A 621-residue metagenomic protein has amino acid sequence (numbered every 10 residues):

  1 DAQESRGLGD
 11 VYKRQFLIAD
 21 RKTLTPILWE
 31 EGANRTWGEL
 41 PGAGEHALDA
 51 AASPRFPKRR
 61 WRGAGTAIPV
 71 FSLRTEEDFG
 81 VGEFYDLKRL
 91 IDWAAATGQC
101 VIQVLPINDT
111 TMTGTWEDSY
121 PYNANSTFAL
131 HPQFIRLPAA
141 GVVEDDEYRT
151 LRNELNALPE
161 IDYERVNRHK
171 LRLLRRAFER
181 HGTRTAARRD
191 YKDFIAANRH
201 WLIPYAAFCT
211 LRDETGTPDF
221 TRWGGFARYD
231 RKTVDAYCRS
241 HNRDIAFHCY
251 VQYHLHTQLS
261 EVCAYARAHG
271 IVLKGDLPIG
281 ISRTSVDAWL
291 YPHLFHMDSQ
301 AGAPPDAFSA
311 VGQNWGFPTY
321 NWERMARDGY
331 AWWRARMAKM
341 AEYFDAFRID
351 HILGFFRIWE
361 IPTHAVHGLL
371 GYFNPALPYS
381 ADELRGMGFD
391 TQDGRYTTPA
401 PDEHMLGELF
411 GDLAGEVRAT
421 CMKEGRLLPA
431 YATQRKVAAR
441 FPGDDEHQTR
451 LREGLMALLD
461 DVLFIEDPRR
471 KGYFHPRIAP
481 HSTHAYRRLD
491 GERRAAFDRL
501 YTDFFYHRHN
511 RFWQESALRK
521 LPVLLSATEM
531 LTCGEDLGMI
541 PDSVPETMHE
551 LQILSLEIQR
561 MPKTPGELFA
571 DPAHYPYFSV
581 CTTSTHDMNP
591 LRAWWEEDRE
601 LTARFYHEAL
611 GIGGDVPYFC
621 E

Functional and structural regions predicted by a protein language model:
A2-Y12: Short, small-residue-biased leader/transition segments that mark boundaries at the very start of proteins
E4, E31-G32: Intrinsic disorder/low-complexity segments enriched in polar/small residues
K13-A19: Short, aromatic- and glycine-rich surface loops/edge beta-strands on solvent-exposed regions
A19-E31: Short acidic/polar inter-strand loop motif in beta-rich domains
T25, A33-E621: Catalytic cores of glycan-processing enzymes that make or break glycosidic bonds
